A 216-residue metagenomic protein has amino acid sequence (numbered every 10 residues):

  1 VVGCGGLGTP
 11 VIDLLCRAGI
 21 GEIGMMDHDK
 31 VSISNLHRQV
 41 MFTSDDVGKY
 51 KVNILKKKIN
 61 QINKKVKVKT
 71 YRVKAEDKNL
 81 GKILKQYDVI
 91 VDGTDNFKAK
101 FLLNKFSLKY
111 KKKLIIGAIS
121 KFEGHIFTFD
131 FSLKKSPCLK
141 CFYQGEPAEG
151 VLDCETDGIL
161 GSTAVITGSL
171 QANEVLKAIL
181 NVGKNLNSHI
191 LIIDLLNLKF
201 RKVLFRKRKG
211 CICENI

Functional and structural regions predicted by a protein language model:
V1-I216: Adenine nucleotide-associated cytosolic modules
